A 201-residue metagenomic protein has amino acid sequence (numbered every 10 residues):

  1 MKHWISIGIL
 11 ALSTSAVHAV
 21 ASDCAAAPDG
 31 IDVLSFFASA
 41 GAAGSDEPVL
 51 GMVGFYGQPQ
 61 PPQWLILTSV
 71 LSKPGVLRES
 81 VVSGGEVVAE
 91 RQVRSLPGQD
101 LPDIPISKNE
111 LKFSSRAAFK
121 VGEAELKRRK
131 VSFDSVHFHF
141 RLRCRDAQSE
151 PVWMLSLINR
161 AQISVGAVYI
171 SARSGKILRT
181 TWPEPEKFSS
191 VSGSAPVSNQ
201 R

Functional and structural regions predicted by a protein language model:
M1-W4: Positively charged n-region of N-terminal signal peptides that target proteins for export
S6-S15: Bacterial N-terminal signal peptides
H18-R201: Long, terminal "pre-/pro-" and other extracytoplasmic accessory regions that lie outside the mature folded/catalytic
